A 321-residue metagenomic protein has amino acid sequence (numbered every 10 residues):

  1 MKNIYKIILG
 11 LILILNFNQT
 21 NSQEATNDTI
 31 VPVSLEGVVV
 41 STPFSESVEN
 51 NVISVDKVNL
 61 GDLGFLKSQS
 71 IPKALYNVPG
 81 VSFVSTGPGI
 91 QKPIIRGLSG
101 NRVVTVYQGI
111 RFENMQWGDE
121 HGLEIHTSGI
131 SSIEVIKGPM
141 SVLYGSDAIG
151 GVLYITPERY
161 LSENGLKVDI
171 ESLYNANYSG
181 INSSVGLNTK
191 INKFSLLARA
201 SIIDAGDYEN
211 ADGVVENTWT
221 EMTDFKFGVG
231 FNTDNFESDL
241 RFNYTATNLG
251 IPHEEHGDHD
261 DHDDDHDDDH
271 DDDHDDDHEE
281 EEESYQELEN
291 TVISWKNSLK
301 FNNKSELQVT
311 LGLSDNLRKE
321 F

Functional and structural regions predicted by a protein language model:
E36-G64: N-terminal periplasmic "start-of-domain" segments of outer-membrane beta-barrel proteins
L63, L75, I133-V135, L153-I155 (+2 more regions): Non-catalytic regulatory/gating segments with a bias toward low-complexity or hydrophobic composition
P72-R111: Extracytoplasmic beta-strand/coil segments of soluble accessory domains associated with Gram-negative outer-membrane
V103, N164-V168, I181, N192-L196 (+4 more regions): Outer-envelope beta-barrel architecture signal
I110-K137: Short acidic/polar hinge/loop motifs at secondary-structure boundaries that mediate gating or recognition
V142, P157-T189, V215-T218: Short strand-turn segments of transmembrane beta-barrel domains in outer membranes, especially the first one or two
G151, V185-I191, F227-F231, W295-L299: Residues on the lipid-exposed face of transmembrane beta-strands in outer-membrane beta-barrel proteins
A205-M222, N235-F321: Flexible loop and strand-edge segments within Gram-negative outer membrane beta-barrel domains
